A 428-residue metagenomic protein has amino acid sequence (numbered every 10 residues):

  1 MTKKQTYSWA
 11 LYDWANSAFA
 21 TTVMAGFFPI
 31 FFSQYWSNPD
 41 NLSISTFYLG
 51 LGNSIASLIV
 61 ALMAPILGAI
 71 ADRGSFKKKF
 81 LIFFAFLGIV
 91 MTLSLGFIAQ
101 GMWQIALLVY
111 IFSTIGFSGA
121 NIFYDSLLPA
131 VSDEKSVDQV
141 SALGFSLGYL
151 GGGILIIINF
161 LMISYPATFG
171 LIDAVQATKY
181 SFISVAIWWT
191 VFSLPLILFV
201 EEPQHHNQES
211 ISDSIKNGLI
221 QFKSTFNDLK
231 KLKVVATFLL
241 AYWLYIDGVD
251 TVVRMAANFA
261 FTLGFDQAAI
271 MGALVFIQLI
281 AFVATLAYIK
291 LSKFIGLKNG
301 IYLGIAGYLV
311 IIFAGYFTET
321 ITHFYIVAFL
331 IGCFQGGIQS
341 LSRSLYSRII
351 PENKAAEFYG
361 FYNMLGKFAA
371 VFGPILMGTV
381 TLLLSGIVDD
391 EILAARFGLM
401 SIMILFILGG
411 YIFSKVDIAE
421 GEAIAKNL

Functional and structural regions predicted by a protein language model:
M1-S57, V234-A273: Helix-loop boundary and gating motifs at the non-cytosolic
T2-Y7, E201-L239: Juxtamembrane intracellular "pre-TM" segments in multi-pass secondary transporters
L42-S43, I163-I187, T379-F406: A membrane-interface helix-boundary motif in multi-pass transporters
S43-T46, E134-F145, Q267-A268, E352-N363: Loop-to-transmembrane helix entry/capping segments in MFS-fold secondary transporters and related SLC/MFSD carriers
L62-F76, V283-L297, T381: Helix-to-loop junctions at the C-terminal end of transmembrane segments in multipass secondary transporters
K79-S94, N299-A314: Structural signature of the two symmetry-related core transmembrane helices
G96-V109, Y316-A328: Helix-loop junctions at membrane interfaces in 12-TM secondary transporters
W188-F199, L399-L428: Multi-pass alpha-helical transporter architecture, strongest for 12-TM Major Facilitator/SLC carriers used
